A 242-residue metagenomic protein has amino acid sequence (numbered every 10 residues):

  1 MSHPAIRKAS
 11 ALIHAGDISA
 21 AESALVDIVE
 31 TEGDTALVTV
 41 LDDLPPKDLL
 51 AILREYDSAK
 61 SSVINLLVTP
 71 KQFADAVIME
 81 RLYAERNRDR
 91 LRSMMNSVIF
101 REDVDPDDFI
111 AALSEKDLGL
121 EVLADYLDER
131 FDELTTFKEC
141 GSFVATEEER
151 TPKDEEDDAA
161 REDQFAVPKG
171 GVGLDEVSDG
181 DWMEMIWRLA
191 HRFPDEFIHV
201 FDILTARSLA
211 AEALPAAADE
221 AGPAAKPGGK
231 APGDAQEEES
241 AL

Functional and structural regions predicted by a protein language model:
M1-L67, K71-L242: General marker for long, soluble alpha-helical cores
